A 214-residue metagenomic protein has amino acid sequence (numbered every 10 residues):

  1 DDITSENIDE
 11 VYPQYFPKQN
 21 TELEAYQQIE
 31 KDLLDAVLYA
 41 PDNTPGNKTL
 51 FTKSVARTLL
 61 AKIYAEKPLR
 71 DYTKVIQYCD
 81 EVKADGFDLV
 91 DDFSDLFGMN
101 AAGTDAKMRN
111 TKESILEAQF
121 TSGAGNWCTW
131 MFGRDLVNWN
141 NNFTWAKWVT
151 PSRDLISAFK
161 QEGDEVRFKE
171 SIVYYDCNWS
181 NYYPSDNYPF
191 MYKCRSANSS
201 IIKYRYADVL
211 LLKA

Functional and structural regions predicted by a protein language model:
D1-I3, A25-P41, K48-K83, L116 (+2 more regions): Extended, hydrophobic/aromatic-rich amphipathic alpha-helical segments that build helical scaffolds
S5-Y12, Q19, P68-Y72: Short, charged helix-to-loop "capping" segments that act as catalytic/coupling loops
I8, P13-F16, L23, K48 (+2 more regions): Elongated scaffold/linker segments in the mid-to-C-terminal portions of large proteins
